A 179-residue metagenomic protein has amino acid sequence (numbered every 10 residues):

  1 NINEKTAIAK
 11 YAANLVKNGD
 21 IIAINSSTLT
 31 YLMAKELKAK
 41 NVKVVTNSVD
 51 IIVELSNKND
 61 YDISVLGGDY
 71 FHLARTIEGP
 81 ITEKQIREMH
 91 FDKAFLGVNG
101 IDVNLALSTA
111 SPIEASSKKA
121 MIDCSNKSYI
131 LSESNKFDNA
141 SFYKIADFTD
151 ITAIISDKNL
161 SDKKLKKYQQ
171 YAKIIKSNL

Functional and structural regions predicted by a protein language model:
N1-M89, T149: N-terminal active-site beta-alpha-beta segment that forms phosphate/nucleotide-binding and substrate-recognition loops
I52-L179: Conserved phosphate- and dinucleotide-binding cores of soluble alpha/beta proteins, encompassing both enzyme active
